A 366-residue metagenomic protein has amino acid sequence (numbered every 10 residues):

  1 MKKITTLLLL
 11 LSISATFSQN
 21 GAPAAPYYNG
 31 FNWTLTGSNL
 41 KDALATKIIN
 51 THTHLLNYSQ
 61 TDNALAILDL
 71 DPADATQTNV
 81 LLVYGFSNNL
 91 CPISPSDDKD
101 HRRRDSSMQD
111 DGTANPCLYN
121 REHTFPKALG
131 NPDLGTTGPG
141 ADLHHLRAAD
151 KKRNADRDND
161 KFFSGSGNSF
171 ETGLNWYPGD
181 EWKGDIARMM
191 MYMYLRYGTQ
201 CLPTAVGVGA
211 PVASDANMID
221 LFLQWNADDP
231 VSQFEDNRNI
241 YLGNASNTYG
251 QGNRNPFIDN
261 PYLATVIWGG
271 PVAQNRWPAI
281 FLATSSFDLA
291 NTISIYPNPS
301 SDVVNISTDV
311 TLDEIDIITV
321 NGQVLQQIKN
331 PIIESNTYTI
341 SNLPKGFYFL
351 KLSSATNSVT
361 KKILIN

Functional and structural regions predicted by a protein language model:
T6-L7, F17, S285-N366: C-terminal outer-membrane/trafficking sorting elements
I13-S14: N-terminal signal peptide c-region/cleavage motif recognized by signal peptidases
S18-I48: Boundary/junction segments of secreted and surface-exposed precursor proteins
K47-K161: Betabetaalpha-Me/HNH-type nuclease active-site subdomain
N63-L81, N175-R188, S214, I340 (+1 more regions): Short, surface-exposed loop and linker segments with low hydrophobicity and enrichment for Pro/Ser/Thr
Q109-F281: Domain-level detector of nuclease and nuclease-like folds in predominantly extracellular/periplasmic contexts
